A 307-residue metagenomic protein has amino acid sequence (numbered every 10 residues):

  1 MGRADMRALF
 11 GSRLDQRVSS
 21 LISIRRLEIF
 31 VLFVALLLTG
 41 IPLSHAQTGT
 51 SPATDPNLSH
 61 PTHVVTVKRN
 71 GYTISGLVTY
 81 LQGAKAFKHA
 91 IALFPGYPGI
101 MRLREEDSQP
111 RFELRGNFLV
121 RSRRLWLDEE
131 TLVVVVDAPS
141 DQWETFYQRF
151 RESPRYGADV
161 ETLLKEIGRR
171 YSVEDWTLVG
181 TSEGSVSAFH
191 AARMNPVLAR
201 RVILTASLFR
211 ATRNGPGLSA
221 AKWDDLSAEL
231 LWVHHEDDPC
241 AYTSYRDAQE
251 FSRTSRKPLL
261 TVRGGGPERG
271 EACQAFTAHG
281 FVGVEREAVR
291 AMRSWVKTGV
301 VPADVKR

Functional and structural regions predicted by a protein language model:
I29-G40: Bacterial N-terminal signal peptides
T48-A86: N-terminal cap/lid segment of alpha/beta-hydrolase-fold proteins
G83-L125: Short, surface-exposed "cap/lid" segments of acyl-processing enzymes
F118, T145-Y171: Alpha/beta-hydrolase active-site loop
R123-W143: Conserved alpha/beta-hydrolase
K165-D225: Primarily recognizes the serine-hydrolase "nucleophile elbow" in alpha/beta-hydrolase and SGNH/GDSL folds
A206-G264: The feature captures the conserved acid-bearing segment of alpha/beta-hydrolase catalytic domains
R256-R307: C-terminal catalytic histidine-bearing segment of alpha/beta-hydrolase fold enzymes
